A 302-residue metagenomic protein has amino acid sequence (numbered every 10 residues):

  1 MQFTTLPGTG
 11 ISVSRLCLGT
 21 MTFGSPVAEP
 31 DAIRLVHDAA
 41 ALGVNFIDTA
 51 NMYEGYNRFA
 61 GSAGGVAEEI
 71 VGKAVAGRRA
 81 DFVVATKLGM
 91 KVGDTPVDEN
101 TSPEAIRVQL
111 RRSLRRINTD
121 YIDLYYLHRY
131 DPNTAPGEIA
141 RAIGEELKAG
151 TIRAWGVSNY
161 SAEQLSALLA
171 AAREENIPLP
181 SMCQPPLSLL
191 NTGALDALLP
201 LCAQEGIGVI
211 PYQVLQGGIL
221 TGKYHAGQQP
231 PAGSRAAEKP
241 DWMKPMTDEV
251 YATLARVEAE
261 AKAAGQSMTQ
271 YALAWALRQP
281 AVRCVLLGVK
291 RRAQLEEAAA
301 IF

Functional and structural regions predicted by a protein language model:
M1-F82: N-terminal binding-site loop/beta-alpha segment at the start of enzyme catalytic domains that lines or forms
P7-G8, A41, G72-V83, L114-N118 (+2 more regions): Acidic (Asp/Glu)-rich catalytic clusters
T20-P30, V92-R107, H128-T134: Active-site mouth loops of central-metabolism enzymes
V27-A39, T101-I117, L165-A170: Short, acidic/polar
F46-A50, V84-K87, Y121-Y126, G156-V157 (+1 more regions): Short beta-strand segments at enzyme active-site cores
Y53-R58, K91-V97, L220, E297: A short acidic, helix-capping loop that chelates divalent metal ions and anchors anionic groups
G55, Y130, T134-F302: Beta/alpha (TIM)-barrel catalytic core signal, keyed to glycine-rich beta->alpha loops juxtaposed to Asp/Glu that bind
L114-T134: Active-site groove signature of glycoside hydrolases
